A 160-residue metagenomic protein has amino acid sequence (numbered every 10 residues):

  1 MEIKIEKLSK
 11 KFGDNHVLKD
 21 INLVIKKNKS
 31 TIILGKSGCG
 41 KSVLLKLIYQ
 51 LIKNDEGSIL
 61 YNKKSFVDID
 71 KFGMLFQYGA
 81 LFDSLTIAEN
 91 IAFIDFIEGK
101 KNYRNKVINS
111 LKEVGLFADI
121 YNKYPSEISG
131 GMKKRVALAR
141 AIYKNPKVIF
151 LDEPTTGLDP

Functional and structural regions predicted by a protein language model:
Y49: Helix-to-loop junction immediately C-terminal to a conserved catalytic motif
G57-D68: Conserved ABC transporter NBD signature motif
N102-D119: Conserved ABC ATPase "signature" region
Y124-I128, M132: Conserved ABC ATPase signature
L138: Hydrophobic anchor residue at the start of the ABC signature
N145: Conserved catalytic motifs of ABC-family nucleotide-binding domains
I149-D152: Catalytic Walker B motif of ABC-type/P-loop ATPase nucleotide-binding domains
